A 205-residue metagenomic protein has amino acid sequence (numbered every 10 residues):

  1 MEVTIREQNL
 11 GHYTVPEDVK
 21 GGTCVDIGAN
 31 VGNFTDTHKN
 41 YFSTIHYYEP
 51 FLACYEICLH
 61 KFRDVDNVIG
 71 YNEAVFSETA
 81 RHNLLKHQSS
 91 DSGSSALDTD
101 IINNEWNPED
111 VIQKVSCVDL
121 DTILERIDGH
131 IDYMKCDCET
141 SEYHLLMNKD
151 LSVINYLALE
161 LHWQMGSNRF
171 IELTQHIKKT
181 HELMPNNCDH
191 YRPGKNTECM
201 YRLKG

Functional and structural regions predicted by a protein language model:
M1-G205: Phosphate/nucleotide-binding beta-alpha loop and adjacent structural elements of enzyme active sites
